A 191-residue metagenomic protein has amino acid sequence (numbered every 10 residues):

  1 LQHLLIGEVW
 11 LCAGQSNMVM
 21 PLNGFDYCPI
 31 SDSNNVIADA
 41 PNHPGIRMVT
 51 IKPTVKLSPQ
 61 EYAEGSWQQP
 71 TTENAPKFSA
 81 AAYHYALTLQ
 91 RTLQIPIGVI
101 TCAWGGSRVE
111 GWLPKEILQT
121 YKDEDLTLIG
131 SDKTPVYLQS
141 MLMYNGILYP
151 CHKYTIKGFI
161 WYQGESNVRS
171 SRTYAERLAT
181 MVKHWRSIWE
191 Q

Functional and structural regions predicted by a protein language model:
L1-Q191: Cell-envelope and extracellular/periplasmic
